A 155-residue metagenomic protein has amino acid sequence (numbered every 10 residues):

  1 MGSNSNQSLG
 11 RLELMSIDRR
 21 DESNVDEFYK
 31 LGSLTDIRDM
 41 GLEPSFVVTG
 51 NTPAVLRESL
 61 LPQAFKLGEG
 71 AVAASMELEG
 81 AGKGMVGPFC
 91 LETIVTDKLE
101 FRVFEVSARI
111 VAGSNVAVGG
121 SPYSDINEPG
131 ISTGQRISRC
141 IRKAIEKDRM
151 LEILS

Functional and structural regions predicted by a protein language model:
M1-S3, L78-K98: A short glycine-rich, hydrophobically flanked beta-strand micro-motif that places a catalytic Asp/Glu for divalent metal
S3-M76, S107-R142: ATP-dependent carboxylate/phosphate-activation module, predominantly the ATP-grasp catalytic core and closely related
L12, E100-F101: Hydrophobic residues embedded in beta-strands of well-ordered beta-sheets
S75-E79, D148: Structural motif corresponding to the C-terminal cap of alpha-helices
Q135-S155: Cysteine/selenocysteine-centered motifs that mediate thiol-based redox chemistry or coordinate metal-sulfur cofactors
